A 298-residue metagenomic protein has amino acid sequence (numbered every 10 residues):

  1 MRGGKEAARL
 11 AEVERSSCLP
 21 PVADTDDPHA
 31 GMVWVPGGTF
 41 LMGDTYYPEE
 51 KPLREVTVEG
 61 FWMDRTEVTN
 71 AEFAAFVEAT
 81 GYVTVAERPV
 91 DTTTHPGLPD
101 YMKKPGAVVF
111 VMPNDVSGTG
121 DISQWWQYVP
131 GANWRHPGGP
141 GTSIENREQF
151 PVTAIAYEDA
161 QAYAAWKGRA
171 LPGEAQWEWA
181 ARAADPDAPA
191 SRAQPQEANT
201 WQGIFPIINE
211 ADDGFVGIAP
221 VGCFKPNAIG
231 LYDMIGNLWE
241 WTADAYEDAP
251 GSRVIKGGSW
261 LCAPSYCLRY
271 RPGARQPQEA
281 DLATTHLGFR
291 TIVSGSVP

Functional and structural regions predicted by a protein language model:
R2-D26: N-terminal pre-domain segments of enzymes
A8-E14, W34-V35, L41, P89-Q276 (+1 more regions): Functional-site microenvironments in short loops/helix caps that host divalent-cation chemistry
F40-E59, P140-S143: Short, conserved catalytic-motif segment at the N-terminal edge
Y47, P52-R54, A74-A79, P89-V90: Short Gly/aromatic-enriched secondary-structure transition segments
F61, F76-V85, K167-G168: Short capping motifs at secondary-structure boundaries
D64: An anion-binding catalytic pocket shared by soluble metabolic enzymes
V68, D244-E247, S296-V297: Acidic glycine-/aspartate-rich tracts in secreted/extracellular proteins
T285-P298: Short, structured beta-strand segments at or near domain termini in extracellular proteins/domains
